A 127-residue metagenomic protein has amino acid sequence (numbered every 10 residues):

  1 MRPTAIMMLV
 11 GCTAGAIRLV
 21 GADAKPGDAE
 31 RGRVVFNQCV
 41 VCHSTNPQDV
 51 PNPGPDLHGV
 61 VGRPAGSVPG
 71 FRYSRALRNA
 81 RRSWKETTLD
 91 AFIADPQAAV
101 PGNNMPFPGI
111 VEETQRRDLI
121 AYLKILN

Functional and structural regions predicted by a protein language model:
M1-T4: Positively charged n-region of N-terminal signal peptides that target proteins for export
M7-A16: Bacterial N-terminal signal peptides
C12, Q38, R63, D95 (+1 more regions): Residues within well-ordered alpha-helical secondary structure of globular protein domains
A14, G27-R31, R116-I120: Secondary-structure boundary/capping motif
I17-F36: Electrostatic cytochrome c docking/interface patches
A22, S83-N127: C-terminal capping alpha-helices of c-type cytochrome domains
E30-R33, S44-K85, N104-F107: Gly/Gly-Pro-rich "capping" loops immediately C-terminal to redox-active cysteine motifs in periplasmic/lumenal
G32, F36-T45, L119, L123: The canonical Cys-X-X-Cys-His
